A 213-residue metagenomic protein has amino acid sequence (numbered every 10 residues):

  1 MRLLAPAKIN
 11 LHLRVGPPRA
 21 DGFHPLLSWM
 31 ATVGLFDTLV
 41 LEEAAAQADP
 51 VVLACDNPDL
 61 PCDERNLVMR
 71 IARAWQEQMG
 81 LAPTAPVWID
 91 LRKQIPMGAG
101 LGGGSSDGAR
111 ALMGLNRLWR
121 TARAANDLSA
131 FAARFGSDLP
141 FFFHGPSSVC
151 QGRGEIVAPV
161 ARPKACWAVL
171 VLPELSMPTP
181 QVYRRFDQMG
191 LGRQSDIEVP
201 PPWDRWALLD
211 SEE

Functional and structural regions predicted by a protein language model:
M1-M97, R117-A122, N126, P163 (+2 more regions): ATP-binding N-lobe of GHMP and related small-molecule kinases
L13, T38-L41, D138-F141, S148 (+1 more regions): Short beta-strand scaffold segments in enzyme catalytic cores
S28-M30, S129, L139, E155-A161: A generic local secondary-structure boundary/capping motif
A46-P61, A111, A133, A207-E213: Short, basic/glycine-rich phosphate-binding loops at helix/coil junctions that contact nucleotide phosphates
V68, G100-S106, D138, S147 (+1 more regions): Gly/Ser/Thr-rich beta-alpha loop segments that engage phosphate groups in nucleotides
D90-W119, S137: Glycine/serine-rich anion-binding loops at beta->alpha junctions that coordinate negatively charged ligand groups
R117, R123-Q151: Conserved post-catalytic alpha-helical subdomain immediately downstream of the catalytic base and nucleotide-binding
F142-H144, S148-E213: Conserved, helical-rich catalytic subdomain that frames metal- and/or nucleotide-binding sites in enzyme alpha/beta
